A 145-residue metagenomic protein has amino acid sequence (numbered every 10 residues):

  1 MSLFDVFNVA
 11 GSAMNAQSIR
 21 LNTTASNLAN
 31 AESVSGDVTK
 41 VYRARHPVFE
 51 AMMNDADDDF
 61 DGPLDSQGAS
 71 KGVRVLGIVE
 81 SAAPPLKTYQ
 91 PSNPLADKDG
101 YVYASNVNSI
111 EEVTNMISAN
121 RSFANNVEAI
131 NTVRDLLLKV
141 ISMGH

Functional and structural regions predicted by a protein language model:
M1-H145: Amphipathic alpha-helical polymerization modules
